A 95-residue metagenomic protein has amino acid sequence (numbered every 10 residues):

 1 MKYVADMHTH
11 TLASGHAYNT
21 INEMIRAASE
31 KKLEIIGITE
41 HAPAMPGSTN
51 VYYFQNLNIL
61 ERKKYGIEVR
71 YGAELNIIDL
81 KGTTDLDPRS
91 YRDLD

Functional and structural regions predicted by a protein language model:
M1-L94: A metal-dependent hydrolase metal-coordination microenvironment
